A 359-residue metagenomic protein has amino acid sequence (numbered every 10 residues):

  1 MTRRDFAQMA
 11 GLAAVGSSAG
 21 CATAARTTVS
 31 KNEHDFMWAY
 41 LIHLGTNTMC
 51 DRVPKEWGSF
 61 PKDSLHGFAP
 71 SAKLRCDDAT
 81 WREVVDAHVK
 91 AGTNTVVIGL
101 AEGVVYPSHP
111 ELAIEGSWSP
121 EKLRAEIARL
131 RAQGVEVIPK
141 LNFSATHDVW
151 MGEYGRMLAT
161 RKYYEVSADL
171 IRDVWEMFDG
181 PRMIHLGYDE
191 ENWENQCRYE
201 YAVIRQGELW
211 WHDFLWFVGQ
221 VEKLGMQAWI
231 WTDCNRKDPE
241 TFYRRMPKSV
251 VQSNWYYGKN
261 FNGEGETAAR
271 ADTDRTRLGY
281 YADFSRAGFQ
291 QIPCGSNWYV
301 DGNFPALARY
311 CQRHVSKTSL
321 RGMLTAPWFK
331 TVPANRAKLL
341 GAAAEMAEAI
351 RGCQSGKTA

Functional and structural regions predicted by a protein language model:
M1-T2: N-terminal secretory signal peptides
D5-A25: N-terminal export signals
H34-I42: Transmembrane beta-strand segments of Gram-negative outer membrane beta-barrel proteins
L41-V251, Y256: Aromatic-lined carbohydrate-binding surfaces of glycoside hydrolases
W81, S119-L123, Y163-A168, Q206-L215 (+3 more regions): Well-ordered, non-membrane alpha-helical segments in soluble/globular domains
H147, P181, H185, E194-R198 (+2 more regions): Charged, low-complexity C-terminal accessory regions
E240-N297: Glycoside hydrolase catalytic-domain groove-lining segments
I292-A359: Substrate-binding cleft of secreted/luminal carbohydrate-active enzymes
